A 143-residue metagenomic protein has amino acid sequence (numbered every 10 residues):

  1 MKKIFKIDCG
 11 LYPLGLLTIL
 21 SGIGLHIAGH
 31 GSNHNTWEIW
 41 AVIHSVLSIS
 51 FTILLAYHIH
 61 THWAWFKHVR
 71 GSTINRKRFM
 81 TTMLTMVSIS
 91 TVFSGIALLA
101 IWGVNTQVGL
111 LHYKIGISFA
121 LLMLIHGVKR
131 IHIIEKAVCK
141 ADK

Functional and structural regions predicted by a protein language model:
M1-K143: Membrane-embedded alpha-helical bundles that constitute the cytochrome b-like, heme-associated redox core of multi-pass
